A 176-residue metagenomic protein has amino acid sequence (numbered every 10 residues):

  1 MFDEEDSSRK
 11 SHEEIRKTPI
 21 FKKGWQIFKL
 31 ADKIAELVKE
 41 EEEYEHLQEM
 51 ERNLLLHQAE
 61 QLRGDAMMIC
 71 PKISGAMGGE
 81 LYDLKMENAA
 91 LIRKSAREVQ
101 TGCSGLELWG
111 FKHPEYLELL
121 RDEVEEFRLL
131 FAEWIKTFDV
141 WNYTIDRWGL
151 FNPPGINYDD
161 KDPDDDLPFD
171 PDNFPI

Functional and structural regions predicted by a protein language model:
M1-I176: Amphipathic alpha-helical assembly/interaction segments
